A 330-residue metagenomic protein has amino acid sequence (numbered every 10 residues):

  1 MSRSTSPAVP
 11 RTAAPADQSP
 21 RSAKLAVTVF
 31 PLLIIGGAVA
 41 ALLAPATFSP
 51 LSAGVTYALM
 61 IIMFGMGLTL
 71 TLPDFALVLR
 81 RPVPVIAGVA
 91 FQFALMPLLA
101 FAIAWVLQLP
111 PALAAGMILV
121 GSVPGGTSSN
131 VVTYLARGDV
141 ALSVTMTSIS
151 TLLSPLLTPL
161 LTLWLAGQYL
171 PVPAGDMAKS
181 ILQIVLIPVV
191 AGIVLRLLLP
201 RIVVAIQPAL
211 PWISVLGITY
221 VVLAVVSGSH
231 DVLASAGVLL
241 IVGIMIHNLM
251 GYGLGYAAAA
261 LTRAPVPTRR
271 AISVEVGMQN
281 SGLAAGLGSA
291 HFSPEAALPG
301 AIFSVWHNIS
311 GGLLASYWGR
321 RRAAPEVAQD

Functional and structural regions predicted by a protein language model:
M1-D330: Alpha-helical transmembrane segments of multi-pass small-molecule/ion transporters
